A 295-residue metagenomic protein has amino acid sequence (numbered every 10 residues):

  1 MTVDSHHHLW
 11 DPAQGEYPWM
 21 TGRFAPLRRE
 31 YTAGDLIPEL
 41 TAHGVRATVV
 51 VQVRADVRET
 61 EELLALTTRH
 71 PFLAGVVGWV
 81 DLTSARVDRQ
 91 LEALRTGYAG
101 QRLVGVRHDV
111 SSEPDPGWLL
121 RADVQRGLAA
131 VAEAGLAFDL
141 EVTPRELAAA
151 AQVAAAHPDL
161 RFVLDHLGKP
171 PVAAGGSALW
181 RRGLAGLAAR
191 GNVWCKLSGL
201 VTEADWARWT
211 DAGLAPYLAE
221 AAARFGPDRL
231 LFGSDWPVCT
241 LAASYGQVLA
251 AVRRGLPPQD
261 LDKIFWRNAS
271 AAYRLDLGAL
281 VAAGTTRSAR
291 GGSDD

Functional and structural regions predicted by a protein language model:
M1-V3, P26-A47, E220, R224-L231 (+1 more regions): Mid-to-C-terminal alpha-helical segments outside catalytic/metal-binding sites
M1-W19: Replace "His-x-His-based motif
H6, T48, L63, V76 (+7 more regions): Conserved, mostly hydrophobic/aromatic
W10-P12, A55-R58, T83-R86, S111-P114 (+4 more regions): Active-site environment of divalent metal-dependent phosphoester hydrolases
G22-R29, G34-A55, L73-D81, V104-S111 (+2 more regions): Divalent metal-dependent hydrolysis catalytic cores, especially in the metallo-beta-lactamase
R58-A74, P158-L164, L214-A223, Y245-L256: Short, electropositive alpha-helical surface patch
T60-R145, Q152, K196-L200, R208: Active-site gating/metal-coordination segments in enzymes
W118-L231: Catalytic pocket-lining loop regions of alpha/beta-barrel enzymes, especially the amidohydrolase/enolase/GH5 lineages
